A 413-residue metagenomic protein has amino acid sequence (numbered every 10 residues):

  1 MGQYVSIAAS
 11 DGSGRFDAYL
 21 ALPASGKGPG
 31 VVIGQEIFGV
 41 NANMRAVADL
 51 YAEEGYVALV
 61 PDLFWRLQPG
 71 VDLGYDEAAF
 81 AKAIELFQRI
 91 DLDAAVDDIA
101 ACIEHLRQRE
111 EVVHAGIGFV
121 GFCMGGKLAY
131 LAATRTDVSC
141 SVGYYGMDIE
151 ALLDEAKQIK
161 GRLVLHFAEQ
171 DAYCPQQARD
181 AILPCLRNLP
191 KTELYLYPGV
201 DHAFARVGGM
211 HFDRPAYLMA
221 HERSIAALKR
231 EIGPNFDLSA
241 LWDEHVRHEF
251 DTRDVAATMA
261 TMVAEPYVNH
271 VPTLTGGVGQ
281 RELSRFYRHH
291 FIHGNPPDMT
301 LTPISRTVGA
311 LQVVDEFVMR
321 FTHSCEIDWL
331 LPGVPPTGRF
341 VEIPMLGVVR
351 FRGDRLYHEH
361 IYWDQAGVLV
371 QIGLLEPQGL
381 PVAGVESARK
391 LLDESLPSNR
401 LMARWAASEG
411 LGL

Functional and structural regions predicted by a protein language model:
M1-T258, P266-Y267, P272: N-terminal cap/leader regions of alpha/beta-hydrolase-fold enzymes, predominantly small-molecule hydrolases
E169, A205, G209-L413: C-terminal and inter-domain tail/linker signature
